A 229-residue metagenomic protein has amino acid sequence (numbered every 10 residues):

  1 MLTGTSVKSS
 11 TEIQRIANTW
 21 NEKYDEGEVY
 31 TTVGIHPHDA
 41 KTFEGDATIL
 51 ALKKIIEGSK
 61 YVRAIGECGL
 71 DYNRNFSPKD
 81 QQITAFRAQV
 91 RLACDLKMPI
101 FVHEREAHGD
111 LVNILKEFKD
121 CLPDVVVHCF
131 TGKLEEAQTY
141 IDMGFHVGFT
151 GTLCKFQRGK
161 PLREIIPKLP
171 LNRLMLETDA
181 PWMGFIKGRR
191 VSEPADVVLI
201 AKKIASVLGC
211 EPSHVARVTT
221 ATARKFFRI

Functional and structural regions predicted by a protein language model:
M1-I229: Mid-domain alpha/beta scaffold segments of enzyme catalytic cores
